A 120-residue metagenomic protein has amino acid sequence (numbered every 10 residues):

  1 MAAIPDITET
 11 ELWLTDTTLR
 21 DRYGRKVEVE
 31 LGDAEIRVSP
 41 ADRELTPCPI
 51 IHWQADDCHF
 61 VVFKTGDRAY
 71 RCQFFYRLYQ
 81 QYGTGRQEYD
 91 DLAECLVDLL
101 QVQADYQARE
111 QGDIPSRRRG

Functional and structural regions predicted by a protein language model:
M1-A55, S116-G120: Negatively charged, low-complexity tracts enriched in Asp/Glu with abundant Ser/Thr
I4-I7, R77-G120: Mixed-charge, Lys/Arg-enriched low-complexity segments
T8-E9, L14-L19, A55-T84: Short aromatic-glycine-(Arg/Gly/Cys) micro-motifs in beta-strand/loop hairpins
R25, D33, D67, T84-R86 (+1 more regions): Intrinsically disordered, low-complexity regions
V29, I36-V38, I50-H52, V62 (+3 more regions): Generic preference for hydrophobic/aromatic residues in regular secondary structure cores
